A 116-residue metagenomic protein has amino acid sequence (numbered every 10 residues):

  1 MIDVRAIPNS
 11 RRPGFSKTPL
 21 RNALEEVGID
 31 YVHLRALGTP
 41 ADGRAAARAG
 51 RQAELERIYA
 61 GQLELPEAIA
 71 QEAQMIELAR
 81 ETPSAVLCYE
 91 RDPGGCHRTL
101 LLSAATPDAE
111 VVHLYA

Functional and structural regions predicted by a protein language model:
M1-A116: Residues lining hydrophobic/aromatic ligand-binding pockets adjacent to catalytic sites
